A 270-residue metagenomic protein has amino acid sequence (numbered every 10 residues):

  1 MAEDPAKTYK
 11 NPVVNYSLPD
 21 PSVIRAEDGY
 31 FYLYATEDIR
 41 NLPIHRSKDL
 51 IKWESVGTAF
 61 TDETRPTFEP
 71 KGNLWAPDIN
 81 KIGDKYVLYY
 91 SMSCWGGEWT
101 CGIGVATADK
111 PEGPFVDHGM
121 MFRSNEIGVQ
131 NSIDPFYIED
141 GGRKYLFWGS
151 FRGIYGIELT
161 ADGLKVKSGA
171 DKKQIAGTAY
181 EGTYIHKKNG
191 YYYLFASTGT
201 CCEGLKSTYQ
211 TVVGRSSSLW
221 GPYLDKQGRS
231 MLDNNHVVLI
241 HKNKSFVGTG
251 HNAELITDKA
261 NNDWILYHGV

Functional and structural regions predicted by a protein language model:
M1-V270: Carbohydrate-active catalytic/glycan-binding domains of CAZyme proteins, especially the secreted or lumenal ectodomains
